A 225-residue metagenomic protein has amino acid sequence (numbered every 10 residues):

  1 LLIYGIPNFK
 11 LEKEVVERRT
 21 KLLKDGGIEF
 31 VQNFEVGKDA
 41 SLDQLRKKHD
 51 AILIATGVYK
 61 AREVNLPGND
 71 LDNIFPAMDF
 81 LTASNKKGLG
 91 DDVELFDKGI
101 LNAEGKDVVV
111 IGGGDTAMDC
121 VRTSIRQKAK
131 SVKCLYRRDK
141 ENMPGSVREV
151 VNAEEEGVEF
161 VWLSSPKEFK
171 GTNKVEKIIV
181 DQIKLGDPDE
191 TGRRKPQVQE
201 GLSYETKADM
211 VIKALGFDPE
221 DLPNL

Functional and structural regions predicted by a protein language model:
G5-K10: Short glycine-enriched, charge-decorated loop/helix-capping segments at active-site entrances that position
E14-E63, D79, N85-K98, A103 (+1 more regions): A Rossmann-like FAD-binding core segment of flavoenzymes
N65-T82: A short, gly/pro- and small-residue-rich
L101-G114: Beta1/beta-strand and adjacent pyrophosphate-binding region of the FAD-binding site in flavoprotein oxidoreductases
D115-S124: Short glycine/serine/threonine-rich phosphate/pyrophosphate-binding segments that cradle anionic phosphate groups
